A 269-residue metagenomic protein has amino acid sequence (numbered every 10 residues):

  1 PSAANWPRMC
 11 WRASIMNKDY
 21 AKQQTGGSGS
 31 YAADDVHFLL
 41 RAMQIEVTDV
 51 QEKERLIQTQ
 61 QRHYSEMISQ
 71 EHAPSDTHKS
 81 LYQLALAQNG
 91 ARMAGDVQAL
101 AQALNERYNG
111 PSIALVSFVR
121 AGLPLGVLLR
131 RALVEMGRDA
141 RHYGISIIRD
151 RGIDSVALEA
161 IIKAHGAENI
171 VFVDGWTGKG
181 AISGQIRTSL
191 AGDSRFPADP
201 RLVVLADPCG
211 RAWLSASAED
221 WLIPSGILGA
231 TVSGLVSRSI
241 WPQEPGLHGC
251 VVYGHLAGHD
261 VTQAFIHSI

Functional and structural regions predicted by a protein language model:
I15-S112, V134-I269: Long, low-complexity, Lys/Arg-enriched
Q98, L123-A132: Contiguous, well-ordered alpha-helical segments that form the cores/surfaces of helical PPI scaffolds
P111-L125: Membrane helical hairpin/interfacial module
G122-G126, G180-S183: Short, well-ordered alpha-helical microsegments
